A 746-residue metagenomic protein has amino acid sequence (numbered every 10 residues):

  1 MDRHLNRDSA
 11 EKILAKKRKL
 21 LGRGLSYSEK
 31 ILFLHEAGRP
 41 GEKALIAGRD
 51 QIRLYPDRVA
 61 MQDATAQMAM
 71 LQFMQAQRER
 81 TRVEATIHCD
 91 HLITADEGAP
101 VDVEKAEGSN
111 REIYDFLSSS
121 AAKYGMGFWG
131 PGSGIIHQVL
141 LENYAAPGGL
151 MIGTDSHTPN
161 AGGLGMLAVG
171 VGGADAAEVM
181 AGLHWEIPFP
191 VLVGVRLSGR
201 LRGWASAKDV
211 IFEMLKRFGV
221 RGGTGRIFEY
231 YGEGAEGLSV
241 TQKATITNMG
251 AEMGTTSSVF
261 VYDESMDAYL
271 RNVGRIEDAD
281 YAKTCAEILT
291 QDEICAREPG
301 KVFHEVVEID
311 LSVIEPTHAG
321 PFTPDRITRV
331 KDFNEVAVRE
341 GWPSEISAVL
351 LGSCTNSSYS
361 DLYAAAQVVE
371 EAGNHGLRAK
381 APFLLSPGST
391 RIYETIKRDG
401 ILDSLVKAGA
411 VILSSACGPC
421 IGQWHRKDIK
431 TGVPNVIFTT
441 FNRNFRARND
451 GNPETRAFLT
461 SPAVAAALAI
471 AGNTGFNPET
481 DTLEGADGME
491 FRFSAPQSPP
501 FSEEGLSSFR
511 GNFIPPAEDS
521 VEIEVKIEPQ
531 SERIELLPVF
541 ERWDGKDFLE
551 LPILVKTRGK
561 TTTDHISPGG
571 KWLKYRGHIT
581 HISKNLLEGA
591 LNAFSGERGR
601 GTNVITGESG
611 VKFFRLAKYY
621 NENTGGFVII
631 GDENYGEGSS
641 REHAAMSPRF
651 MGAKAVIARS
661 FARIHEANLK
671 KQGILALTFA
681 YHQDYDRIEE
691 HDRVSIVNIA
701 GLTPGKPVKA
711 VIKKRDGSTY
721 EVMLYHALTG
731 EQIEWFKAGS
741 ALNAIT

Functional and structural regions predicted by a protein language model:
M1-T746: Fe-S-dependent hydro-lyases/dehydratases of central metabolism
